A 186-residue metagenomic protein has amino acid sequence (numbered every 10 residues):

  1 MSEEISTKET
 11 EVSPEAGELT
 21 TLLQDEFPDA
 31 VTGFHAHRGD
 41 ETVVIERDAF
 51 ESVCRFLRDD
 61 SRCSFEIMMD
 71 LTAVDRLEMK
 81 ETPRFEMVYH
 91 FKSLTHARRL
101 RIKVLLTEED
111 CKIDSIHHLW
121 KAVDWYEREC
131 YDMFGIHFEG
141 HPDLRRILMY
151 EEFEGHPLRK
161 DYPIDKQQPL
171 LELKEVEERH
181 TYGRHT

Functional and structural regions predicted by a protein language model:
M1-T186: Terminal low-complexity/charged segments
